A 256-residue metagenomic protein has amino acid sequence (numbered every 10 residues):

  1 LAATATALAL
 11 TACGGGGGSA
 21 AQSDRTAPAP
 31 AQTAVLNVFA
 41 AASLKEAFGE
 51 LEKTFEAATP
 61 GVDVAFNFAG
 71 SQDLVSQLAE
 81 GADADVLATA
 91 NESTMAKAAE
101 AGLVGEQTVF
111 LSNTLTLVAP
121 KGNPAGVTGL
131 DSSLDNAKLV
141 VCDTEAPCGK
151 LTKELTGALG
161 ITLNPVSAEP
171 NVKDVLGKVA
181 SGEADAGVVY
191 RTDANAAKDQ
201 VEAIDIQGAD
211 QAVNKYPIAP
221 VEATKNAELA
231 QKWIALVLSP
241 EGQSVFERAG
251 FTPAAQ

Functional and structural regions predicted by a protein language model:
L1-A5: Sec-dependent N-terminal signal peptides
L8-A12: C-terminal motif of bacterial Sec signal peptides marking the signal peptidase cleavage site
G14-K45, G49-A57, Q72, S76-A79 (+4 more regions): Exported/periplasmic ABC-transporter solute-binding proteins
G61, D83-A84, A184: Short, high-confidence coil segments that cap the C-terminus of an alpha-helix and link into the following beta-strand
V62-D63, G105, L163, V201: Secondary-structure boundary/capping positions in well-ordered alpha/beta enzyme cores
D85-T89: Periplasmic-binding protein-like
G102, E106-T108: Central helical "cap/lid" subdomain
